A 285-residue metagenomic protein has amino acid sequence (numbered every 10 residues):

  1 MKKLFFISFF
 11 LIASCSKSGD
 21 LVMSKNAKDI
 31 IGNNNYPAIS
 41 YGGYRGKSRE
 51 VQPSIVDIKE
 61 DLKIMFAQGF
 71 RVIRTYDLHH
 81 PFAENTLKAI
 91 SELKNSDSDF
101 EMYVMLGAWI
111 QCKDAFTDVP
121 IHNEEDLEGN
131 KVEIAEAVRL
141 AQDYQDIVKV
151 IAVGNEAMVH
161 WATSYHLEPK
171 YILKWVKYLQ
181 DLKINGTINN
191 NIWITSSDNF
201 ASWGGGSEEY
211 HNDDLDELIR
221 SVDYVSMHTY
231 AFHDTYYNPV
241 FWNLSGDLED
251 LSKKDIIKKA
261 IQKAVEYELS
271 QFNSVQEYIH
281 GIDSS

Functional and structural regions predicted by a protein language model:
A13-S14: C-terminal motif of bacterial Sec signal peptides marking the signal peptidase cleavage site
G19-D61: Boundary/entry segment of secreted carbohydrate-active catalytic domains
V22-N26, E60, V132-R139, F200-D216: Alpha-helical scaffolding within the catalytic cores of extracellular/periplasmic polymer-degrading hydrolases
M23, L78, E84-I192: Substrate-binding cleft of extracellular glycoside hydrolase catalytic domains
P37-Y41, I73-T75, M102-L106, K149-V153 (+3 more regions): Hydrophobic faces of well-ordered beta-strands that scaffold small-molecule active sites in alpha/beta enzyme cores
V51-Q52, R74-N85, C112-A115, L127-N130 (+3 more regions): Acidic-and-aromatic substrate-binding clefts and catalytic sites of carbohydrate-active enzymes
D57-P81: Catalytic domains of carbohydrate-active enzymes, especially glycoside hydrolases
L127, M158, S164-S285: Noncatalytic carbohydrate-binding groove/subsite architecture in carbohydrate-active enzymes
